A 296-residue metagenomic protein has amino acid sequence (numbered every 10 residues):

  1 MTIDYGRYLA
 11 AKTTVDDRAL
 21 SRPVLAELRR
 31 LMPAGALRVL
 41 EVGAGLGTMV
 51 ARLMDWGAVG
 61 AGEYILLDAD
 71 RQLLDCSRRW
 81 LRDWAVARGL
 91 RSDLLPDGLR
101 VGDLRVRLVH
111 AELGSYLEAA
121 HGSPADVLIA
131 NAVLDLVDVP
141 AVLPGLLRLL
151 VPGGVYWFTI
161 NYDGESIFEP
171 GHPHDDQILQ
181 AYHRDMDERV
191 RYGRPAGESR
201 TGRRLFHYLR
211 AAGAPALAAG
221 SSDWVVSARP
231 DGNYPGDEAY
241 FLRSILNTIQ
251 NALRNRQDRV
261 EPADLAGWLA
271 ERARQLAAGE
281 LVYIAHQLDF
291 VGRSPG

Functional and structural regions predicted by a protein language model:
M1-A34: Class I SAM-dependent methyltransferase Rossmann-like catalytic core, especially the SAM/SAH-binding loop
A36-G45: Conserved class I S-adenosyl-L-methionine
G47-A51: Glycine-rich SAM-binding Motif I of class I
L53-Y116: Class I SAM-dependent methyltransferase SAM/SAH-binding core
E118-V127: A short acidic, Gly/Pro-enriched loop at the edge of an enzyme's catalytic core that lines a small-molecule cofactor
L136-L149: A short, conserved alpha-helix within the catalytic core of class I
V155-R229: Conserved catalytic/acceptor-binding region of the Class I
G220-L276: C-terminal helical/coil "lid" or tail adjacent to the Rossmann-like core of SAM-dependent
